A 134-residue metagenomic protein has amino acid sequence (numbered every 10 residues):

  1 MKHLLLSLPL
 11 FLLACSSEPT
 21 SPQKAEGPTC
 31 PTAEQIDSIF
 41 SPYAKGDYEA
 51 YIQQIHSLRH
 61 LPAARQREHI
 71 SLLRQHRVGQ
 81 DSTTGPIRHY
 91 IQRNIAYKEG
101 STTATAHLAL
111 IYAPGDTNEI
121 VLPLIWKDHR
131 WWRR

Functional and structural regions predicted by a protein language model:
M1-L13: Sec-dependent bacterial lipoprotein signal peptides
K2-L4, P31, S38, P42 (+4 more regions): Solvent-exposed, well-ordered amphipathic alpha-helical segments that flank/support binding or catalytic loops
L8, S17-E18, P22, L72 (+1 more regions): Compositionally biased regions
C15-K45: Short, low-complexity N-terminal intrinsically disordered segments enriched in polar/charged residues
A33-D37, S41, Y48-E99: Short solvent-exposed beta->alpha transition segments
D81, I87-R134: Exposed beta-sheet edge and beta->alpha loop/turn motif
